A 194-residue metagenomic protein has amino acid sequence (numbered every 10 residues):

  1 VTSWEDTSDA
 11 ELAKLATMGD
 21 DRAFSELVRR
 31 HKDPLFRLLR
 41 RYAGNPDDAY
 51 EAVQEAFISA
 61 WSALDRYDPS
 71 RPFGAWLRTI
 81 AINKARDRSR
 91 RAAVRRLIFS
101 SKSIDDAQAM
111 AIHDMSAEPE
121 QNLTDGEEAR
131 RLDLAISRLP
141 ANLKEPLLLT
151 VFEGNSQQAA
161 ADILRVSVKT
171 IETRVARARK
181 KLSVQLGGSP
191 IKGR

Functional and structural regions predicted by a protein language model:
T2-S3, T17-E26, F36-E55, S156-A159 (+2 more regions): Short, charged helix-capping/linker segments at alpha-helix termini
T2-W4, L97-F99, S103, M110-A111 (+3 more regions): C-terminal edge and immediately downstream basic/flexible tail or linker adjoining helix-turn-helix-like DNA-binding
T17-M18, R41-N45, E55-P72, R91-A93: Sigma70-family region 2
H31, R174-R177, K181: Residues within the DNA-recognition helix of helix-turn-helix
R37, E51-I58, R71-N83: Structural recognition of an alpha-helix C-terminal capping motif at a helix-to-coil junction
D65-P69, T79-S100, D125: Arg/Lys-rich amphipathic alpha helix in sigma70-family domain 2
D106-S137: Acidic, proline/glycine-rich intrinsically disordered inter-domain spacer in sigma factors
D133-T170, K181: Helix-turn-helix DNA-binding module
